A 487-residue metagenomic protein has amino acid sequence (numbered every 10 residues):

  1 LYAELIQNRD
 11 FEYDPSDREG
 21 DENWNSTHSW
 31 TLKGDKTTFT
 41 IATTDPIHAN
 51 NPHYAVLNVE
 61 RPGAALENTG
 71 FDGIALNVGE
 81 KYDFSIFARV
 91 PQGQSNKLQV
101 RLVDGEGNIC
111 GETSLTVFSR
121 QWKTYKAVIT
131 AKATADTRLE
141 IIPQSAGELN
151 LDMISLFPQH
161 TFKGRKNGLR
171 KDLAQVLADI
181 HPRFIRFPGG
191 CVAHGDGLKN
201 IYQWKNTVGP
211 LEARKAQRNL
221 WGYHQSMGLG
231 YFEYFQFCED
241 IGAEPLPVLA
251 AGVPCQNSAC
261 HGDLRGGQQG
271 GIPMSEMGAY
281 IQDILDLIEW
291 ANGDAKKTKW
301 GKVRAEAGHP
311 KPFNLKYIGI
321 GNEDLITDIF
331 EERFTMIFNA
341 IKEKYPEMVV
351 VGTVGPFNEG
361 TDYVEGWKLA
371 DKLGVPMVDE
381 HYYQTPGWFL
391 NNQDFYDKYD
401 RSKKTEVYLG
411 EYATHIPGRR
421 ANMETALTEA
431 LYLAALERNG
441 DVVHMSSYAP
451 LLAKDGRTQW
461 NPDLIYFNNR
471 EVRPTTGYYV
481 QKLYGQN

Functional and structural regions predicted by a protein language model:
L1-S226, E239, E244-L246, H261-S275 (+2 more regions): Extracellular and organelle-lumenal recognition/adhesion modules and their flexible linkers in secreted
F11, I86, H181, C238 (+5 more regions): Conserved, mostly hydrophobic/aromatic
E12, R183-P188, E244-L249, K316-I320 (+4 more regions): Structural recognition of the beta-strand scaffold that forms the well-ordered cores of secreted hydrolase catalytic
K36-T43, A64, G168-D172, G228-Y234 (+4 more regions): Alpha-helical scaffolding within the catalytic cores of extracellular/periplasmic polymer-degrading hydrolases
D72, S155-N167, E212-G228, L264-G278 (+5 more regions): The substrate-binding groove and active-site-proximal loops of carbohydrate-active enzymes, especially glycoside
E140-Q144, P158, P188-C191, V248-Q256 (+2 more regions): Active-site groove signature of glycoside hydrolases
Q256-R265, A279, V303-P312, G355-G387 (+1 more regions): Substrate-binding cleft/loops of secretory-pathway carbohydrate-active enzymes
F338-V349, W367-K372, P376-Q486: Catalytic-core region of carbohydrate-active enzymes that cleave or remodel glycosidic bonds
